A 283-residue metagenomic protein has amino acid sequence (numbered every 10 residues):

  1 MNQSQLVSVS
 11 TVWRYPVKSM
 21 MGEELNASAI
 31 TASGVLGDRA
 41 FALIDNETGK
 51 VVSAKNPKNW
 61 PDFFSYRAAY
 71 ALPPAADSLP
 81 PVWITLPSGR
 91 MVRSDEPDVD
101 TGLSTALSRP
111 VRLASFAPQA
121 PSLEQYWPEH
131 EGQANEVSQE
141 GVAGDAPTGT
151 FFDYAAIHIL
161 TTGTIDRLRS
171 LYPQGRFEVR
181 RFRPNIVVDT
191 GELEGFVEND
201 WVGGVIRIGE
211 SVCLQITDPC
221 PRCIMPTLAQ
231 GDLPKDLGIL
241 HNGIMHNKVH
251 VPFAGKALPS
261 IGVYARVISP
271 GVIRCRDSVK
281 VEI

Functional and structural regions predicted by a protein language model:
M1-I283: Metal-cofactor-dependent catalytic cores
